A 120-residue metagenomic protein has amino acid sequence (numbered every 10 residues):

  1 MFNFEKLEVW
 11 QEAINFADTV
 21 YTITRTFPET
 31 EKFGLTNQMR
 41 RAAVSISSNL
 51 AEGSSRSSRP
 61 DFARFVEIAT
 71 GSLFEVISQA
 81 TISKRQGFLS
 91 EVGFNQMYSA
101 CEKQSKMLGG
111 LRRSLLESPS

Functional and structural regions predicted by a protein language model:
M1-S120: Amphipathic alpha-helical assembly/interaction segments
